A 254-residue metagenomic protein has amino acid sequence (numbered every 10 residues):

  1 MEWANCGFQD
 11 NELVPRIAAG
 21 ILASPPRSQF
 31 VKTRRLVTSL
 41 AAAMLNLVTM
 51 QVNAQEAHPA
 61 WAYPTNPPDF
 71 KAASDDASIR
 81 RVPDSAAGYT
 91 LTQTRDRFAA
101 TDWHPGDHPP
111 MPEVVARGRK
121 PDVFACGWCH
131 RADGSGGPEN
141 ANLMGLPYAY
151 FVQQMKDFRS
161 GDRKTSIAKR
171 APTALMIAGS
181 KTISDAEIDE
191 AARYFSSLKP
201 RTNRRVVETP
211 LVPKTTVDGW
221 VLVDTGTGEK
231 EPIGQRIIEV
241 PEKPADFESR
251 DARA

Functional and structural regions predicted by a protein language model:
L13-R16, I21-L22, R27: Short, positively charged and aromatic/hydrophobic N-terminal segments
P26-L40: Bacterial N-terminal signal peptides that target proteins for export
T49-Q51: N-terminal signal peptide c-region/cleavage motif recognized by signal peptidases
Q55-F124, W128, S166-A254: Flexible coil segments in periplasmic/lumen-exposed cytochrome c-class electron-transfer proteins
A132: Cys/His-rich metal-chelating microdomains
S135-M144, V152-I183, E187: A cross-kingdom feature marking solvent-exposed beta-strand/loop segments within repeated, beta-rich binding/scaffold
